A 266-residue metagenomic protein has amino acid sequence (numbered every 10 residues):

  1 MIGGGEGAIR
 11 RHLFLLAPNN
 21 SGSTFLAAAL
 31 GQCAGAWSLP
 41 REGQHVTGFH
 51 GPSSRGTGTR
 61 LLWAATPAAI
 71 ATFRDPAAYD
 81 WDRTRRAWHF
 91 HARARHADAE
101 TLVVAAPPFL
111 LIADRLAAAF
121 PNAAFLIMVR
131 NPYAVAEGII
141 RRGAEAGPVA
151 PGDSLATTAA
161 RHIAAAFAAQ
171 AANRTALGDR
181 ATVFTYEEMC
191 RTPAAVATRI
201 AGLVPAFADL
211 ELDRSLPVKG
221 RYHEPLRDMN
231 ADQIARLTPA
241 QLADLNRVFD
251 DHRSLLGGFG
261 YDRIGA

Functional and structural regions predicted by a protein language model:
M1-L13, I140-G143, F167, A171-T175 (+2 more regions): PAPS-dependent sulfotransferases, especially Golgi type II membrane carbohydrate sulfotransferases
M1-R85, H223-E224: PAPS-dependent sulfotransferase catalytic core
C33, G51-W81, A94, L102-L116 (+3 more regions): Anion-recognition interface
E42-V46, V129-P132, D213-R214: A short, structured active-site edge motif that brings together acidic residues
Q44-T47, E187-E188, A235: Flexible, active-site-adjacent loop/turn segments at secondary-structure boundaries
T47-F49, T192, V218-K219: Short secondary-structure boundary/hinge segments and terminal tails
G51, A97-L210: PAPS-dependent sulfotransferase catalytic domain
H89-R95: Short, well-structured alpha-helical segments in soluble
